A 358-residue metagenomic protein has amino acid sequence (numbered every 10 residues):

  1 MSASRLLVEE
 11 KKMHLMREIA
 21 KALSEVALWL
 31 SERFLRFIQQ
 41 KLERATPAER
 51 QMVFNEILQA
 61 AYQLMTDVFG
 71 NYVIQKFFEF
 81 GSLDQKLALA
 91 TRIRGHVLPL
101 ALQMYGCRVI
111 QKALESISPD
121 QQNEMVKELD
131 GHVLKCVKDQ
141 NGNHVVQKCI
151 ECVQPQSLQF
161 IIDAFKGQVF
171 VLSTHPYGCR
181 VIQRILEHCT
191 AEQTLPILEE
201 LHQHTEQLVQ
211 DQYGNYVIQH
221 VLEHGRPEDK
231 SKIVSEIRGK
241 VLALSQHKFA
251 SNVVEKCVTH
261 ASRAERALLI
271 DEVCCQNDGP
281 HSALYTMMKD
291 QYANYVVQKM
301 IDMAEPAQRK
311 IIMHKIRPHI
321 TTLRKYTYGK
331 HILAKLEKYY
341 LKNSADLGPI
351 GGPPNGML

Functional and structural regions predicted by a protein language model:
M1-L358: Eukaryotic gene-expression regulator signature that favors modular helical reader/repeat domains and their
